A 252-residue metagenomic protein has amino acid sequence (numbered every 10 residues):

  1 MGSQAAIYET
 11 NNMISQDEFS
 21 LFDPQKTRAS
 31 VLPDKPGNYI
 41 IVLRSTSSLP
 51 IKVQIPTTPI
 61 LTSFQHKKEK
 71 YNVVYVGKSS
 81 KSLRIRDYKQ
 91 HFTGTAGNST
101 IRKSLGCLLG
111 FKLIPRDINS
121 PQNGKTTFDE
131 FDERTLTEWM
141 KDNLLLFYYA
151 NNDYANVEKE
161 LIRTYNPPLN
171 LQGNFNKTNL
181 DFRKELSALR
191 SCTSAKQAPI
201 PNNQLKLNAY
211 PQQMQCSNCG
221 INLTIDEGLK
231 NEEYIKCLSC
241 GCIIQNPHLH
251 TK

Functional and structural regions predicted by a protein language model:
M1-V74, K78-P211: Boundary/linker segments flanking structured domains
K35-G37, Y234, L238: A glycine-anchored, Pro-Gly-centered beta-turn/N-cap motif
P201-L207, I221-G228: Short, intrinsically disordered, charge-biased short linear motifs at domain edges
P211-Q213, Y234: Residues immediately within or flanking Cys/His clusters that coordinate Zn2+ in small zinc-binding modules
C216-C219, C237-C240: Short cysteine-rich clusters marking metal-coordination/redox-active sites
D226-K236: Short linker/helix segments within small regulatory modules
C242-K252: Short metal-binding segments enriched for Cys and/or His
